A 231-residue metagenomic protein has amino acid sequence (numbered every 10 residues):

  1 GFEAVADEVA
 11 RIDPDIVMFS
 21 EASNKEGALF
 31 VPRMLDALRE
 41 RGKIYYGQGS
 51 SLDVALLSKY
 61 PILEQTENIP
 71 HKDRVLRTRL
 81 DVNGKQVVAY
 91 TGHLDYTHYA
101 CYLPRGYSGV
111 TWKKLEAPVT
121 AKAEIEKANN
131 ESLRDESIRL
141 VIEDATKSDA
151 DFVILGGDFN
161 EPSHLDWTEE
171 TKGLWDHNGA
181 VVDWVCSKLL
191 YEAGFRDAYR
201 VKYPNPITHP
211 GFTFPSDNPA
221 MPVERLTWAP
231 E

Functional and structural regions predicted by a protein language model:
G1-E8, S58-E231: Active-site regions of metal-assisted phosphoester/phosphodiester hydrolases, unifying DNase/endonuclease modules
G1-R41, Y45, Q86: N-terminal, active-site-proximal structural segment of metallo-dependent hydrolase catalytic domains
P14, S51-D53, D149-D151: Short glycine/proline-enriched coil/turn segments at helix->beta-strand junctions
S20-S23, G49-S51, K202-P204: Short, solvent-exposed turn/loop segments enriched in Gly/Ser/Thr/Pro and often Arg
A22-E26, L52-A55, D158-P162: Acidic helix-start/capping segments at beta-turn-to-alpha-helix junctions
L35, V54, S187: Short glycine-/small-residue-rich flexible loop motifs, especially phosphate/cofactor-binding loops
I44-V54: A short, structured active-site edge motif that brings together acidic residues
